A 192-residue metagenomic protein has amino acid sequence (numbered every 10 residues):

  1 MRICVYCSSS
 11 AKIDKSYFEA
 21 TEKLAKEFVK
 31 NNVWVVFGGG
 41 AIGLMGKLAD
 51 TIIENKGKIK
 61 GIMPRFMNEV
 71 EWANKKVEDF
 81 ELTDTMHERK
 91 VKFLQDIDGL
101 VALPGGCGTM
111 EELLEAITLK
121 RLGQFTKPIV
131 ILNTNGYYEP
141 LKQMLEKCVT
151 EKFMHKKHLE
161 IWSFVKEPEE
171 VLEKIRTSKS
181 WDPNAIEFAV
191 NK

Functional and structural regions predicted by a protein language model:
M1-D96, N135-E169, E173, S180-K192: A cross-family phosphate/adenosyl-ligand binding-site feature
G39, M63, T83-D84, L103-G105 (+3 more regions): Short beta->alpha connector loops at strand-helix junctions that form conserved, small/polar/Pro-enriched
I53, K120-K127, F153-M154: Arginine/glycine-rich "motif VI" loop of SF2 helicases in the C-terminal RecA-like domain
E88-L122, V130, S180-A189: Active-site/ligand-binding-proximal alpha/beta "capping" segment
